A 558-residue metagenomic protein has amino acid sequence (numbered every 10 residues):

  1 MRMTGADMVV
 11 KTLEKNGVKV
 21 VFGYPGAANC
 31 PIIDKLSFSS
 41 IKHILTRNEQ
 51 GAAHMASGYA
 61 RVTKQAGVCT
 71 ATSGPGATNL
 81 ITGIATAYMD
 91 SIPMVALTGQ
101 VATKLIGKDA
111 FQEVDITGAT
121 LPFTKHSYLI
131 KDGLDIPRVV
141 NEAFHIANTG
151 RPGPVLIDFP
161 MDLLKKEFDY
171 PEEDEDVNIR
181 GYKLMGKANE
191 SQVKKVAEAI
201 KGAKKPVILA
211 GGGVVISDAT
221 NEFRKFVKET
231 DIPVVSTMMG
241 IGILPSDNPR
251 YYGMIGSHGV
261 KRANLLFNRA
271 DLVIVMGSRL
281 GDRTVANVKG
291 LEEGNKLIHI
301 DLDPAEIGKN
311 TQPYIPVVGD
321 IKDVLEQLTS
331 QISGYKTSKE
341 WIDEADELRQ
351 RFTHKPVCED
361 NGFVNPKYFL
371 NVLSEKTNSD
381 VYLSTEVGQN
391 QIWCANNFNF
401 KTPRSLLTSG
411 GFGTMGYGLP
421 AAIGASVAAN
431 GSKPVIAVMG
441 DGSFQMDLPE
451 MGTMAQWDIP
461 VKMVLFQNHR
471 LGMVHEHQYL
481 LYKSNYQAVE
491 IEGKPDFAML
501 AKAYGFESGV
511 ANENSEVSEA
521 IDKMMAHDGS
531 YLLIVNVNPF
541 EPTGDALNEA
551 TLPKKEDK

Functional and structural regions predicted by a protein language model:
M1-G334, C358, V372, K376-S379 (+2 more regions): N-terminal alpha/beta PP-like core and its mobile active-site loop of ThDP/TPP-dependent enzymes
V9, I32-S37, D346-N430: Active-site diphosphate/adenylate-binding microenvironment
G26-N29, G74, S91, P154 (+3 more regions): Glycine-rich phosphate/pyrophosphate-binding beta-alpha loops
N29, E49-H54, N390-I392, E513-V517: Short acidic loop-to-helix transition motifs that present clustered carboxylates
L105, F111-Q112, G308-N310, P316-V318 (+2 more regions): Thiamine diphosphate
L134, G294-V387, N514-S518, K523 (+1 more regions): Phosphate/pyrophosphate-binding active-site segments
L156, H299, S384, V438-M439: Generic enzyme active-site microenvironment
D158-L163, G388-Q391, N538: A glycine-rich phosphate-binding loop feature that marks nucleotide/adenosyl-phosphate handling sites
